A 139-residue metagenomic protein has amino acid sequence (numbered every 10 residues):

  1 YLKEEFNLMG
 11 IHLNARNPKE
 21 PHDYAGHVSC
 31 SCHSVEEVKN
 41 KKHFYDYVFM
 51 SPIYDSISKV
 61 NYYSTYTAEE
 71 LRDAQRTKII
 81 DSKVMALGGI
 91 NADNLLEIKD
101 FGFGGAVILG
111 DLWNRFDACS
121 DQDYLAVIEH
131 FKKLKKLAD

Functional and structural regions predicted by a protein language model:
Y1-M9, E20, C32-D46, L71-I80 (+3 more regions): Catalytic cores of alpha/beta
I11-H22, Y47-Y62, L95-L137: Glycine-rich phosphate-binding active-site loops on the catalytic face of alpha/beta enzymes
G26: Acidic/glycine-rich phosphate/pyrophosphate-binding loops and surrounding catalytic core that coordinate Mg2+
S29: Short hydrophobic/aromatic beta-strand element in the GNAT-like acyltransferase core that lines or flanks the acyl-donor
Y62-R72: Charged helix-capping and loop-helix junction motifs
